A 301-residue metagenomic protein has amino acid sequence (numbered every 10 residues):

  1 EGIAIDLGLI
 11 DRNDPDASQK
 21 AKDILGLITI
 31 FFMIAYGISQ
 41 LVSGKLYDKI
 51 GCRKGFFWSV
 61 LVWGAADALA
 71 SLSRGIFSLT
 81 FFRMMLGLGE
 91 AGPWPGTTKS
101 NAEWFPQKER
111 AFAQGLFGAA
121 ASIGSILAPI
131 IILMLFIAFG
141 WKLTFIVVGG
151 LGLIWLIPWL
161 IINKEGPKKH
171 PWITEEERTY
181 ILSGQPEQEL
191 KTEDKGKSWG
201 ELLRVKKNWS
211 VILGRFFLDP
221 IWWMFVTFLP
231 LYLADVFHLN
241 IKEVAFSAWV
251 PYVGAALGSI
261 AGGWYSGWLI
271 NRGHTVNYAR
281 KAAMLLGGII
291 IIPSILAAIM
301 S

Functional and structural regions predicted by a protein language model:
G2-G37: Extracellular/periplasmic helix-loop-helix junction of adjacent transmembrane segments in MFS-like secondary
F32-L41, A91, S125-I126, Y252-I260: Residue-level signature of mid-helix packing/kink "hotspots" within the transmembrane helices of 12-pass Major
I38-F77: Conserved MFS/SLC helix-loop-helix module at the cytosolic interface between two early adjacent transmembrane helices
G51, L72-S78, G89, F105-P106 (+3 more regions): Helix-breaking motifs and short loop linkers at transmembrane-helix boundaries and internal kinks in secondary membrane
L61-R74, L285-S301: C-terminal ends and interior cores of transmembrane alpha-helices in multi-pass membrane transporters/permeases
F82-S122: Cytoplasmic helix-loop-helix junction between adjacent transmembrane helices in 12-TM secondary transporters
F117-H170: Helix-loop-helix hairpin linking two adjacent transmembrane segments in secondary transporters
L203-G262: Extracytoplasmic gate region of multi-pass secondary transporters
